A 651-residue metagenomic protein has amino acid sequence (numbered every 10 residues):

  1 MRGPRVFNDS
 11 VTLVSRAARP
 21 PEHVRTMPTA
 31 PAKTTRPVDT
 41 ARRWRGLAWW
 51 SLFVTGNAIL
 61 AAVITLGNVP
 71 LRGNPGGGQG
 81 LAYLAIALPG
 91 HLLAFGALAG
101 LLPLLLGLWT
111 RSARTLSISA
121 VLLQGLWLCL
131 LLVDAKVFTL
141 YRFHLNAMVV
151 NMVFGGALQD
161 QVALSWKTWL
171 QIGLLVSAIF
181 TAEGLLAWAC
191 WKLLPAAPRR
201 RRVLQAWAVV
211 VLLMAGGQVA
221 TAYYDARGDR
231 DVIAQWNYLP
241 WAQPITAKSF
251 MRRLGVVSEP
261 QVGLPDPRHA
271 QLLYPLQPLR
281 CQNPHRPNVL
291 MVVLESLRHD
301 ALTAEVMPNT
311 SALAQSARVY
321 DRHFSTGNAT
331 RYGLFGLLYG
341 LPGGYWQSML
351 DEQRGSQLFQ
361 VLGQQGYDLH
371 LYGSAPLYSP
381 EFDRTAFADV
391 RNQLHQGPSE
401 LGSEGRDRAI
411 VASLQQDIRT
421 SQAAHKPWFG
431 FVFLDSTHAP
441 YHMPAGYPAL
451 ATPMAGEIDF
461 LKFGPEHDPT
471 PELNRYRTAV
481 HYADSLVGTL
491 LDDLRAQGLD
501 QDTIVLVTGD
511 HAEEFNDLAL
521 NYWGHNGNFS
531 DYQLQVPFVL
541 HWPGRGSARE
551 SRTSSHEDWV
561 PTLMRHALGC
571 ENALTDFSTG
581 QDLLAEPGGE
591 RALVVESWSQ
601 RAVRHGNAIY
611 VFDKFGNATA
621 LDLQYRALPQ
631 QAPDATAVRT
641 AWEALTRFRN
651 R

Functional and structural regions predicted by a protein language model:
M1-V38: Short, intrinsically disordered terminal tails adjacent to the first/last structured region
H23, P28-P240: Transmembrane and membrane-interface helices of multi-pass, inner-membrane envelope-modifying transferases
T29-K33, P37-V38, R43-A58, R114 (+5 more regions): Membrane-interface soluble catalytic domains
V211-F460, H467, G580: Active-site-proximal alpha/beta segments of enzymes that process anionic O-linked groups
P244, A412-R419, A455-T503: A long, amphipathic alpha-helix that forms part of the scaffold/cap immediately adjacent to metal-dependent active
M349-R354, T470-Y482, N528-L534, R545-L563 (+1 more regions): A short beta-strand-to-alpha-helix junction
R495, L499-G544: Histidine-centered active-site microenvironments of extracellular/periplasmic hydrolases and transferases
